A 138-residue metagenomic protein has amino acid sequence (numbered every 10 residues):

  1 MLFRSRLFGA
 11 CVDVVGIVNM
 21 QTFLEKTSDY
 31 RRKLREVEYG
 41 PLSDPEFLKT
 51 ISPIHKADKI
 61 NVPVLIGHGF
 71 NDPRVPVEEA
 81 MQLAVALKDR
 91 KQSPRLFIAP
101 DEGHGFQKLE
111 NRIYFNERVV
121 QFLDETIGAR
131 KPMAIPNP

Functional and structural regions predicted by a protein language model:
M1-P138: Active-site-proximal cap/loop segments of hydrolase catalytic domains
